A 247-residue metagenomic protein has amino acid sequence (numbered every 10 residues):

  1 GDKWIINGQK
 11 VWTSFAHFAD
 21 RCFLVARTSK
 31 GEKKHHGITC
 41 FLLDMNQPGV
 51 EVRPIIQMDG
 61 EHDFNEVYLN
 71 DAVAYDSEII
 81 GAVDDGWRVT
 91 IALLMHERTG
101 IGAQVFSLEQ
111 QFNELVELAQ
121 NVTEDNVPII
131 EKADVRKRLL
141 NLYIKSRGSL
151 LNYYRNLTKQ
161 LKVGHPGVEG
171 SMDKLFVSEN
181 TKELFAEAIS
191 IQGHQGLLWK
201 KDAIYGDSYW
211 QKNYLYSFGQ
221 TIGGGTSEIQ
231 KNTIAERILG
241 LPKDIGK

Functional and structural regions predicted by a protein language model:
G1-N7, G164, W199-D207: Cytochrome P450 C-terminal beta-domain/meander region
D2-K3, N7-R53: A short core secondary-structure module
I6-G8, L24, F41, L69 (+4 more regions): Buried hydrophobic positions in well-ordered alpha/beta secondary-structure cores of metabolic enzymes
W12, R21-F23, C40, F64-Y68 (+6 more regions): Tryptophan-centric aromatic hotspots in well-structured domains and transmembrane helices
A26-R27, L42-P48, D71-A74, L94 (+1 more regions): Short Ser/Thr-interspersed hydrophobic loop/turn segments at strand-loop and sheet-helix junctions that line or gate
V50-L150, Q220: Glycine-rich beta->alpha junctions and the first turn(s) of the following alpha-helix
W87-V105, Q192-K247: Glycine-rich phosphate/cofactor-binding loops in nucleotide/flavin-utilizing enzymes
Q120, E124-A133, R147-A203: C-terminal helix-coil-helix/basic helical segment that borders enzyme active sites and/or dimer interfaces and provides
